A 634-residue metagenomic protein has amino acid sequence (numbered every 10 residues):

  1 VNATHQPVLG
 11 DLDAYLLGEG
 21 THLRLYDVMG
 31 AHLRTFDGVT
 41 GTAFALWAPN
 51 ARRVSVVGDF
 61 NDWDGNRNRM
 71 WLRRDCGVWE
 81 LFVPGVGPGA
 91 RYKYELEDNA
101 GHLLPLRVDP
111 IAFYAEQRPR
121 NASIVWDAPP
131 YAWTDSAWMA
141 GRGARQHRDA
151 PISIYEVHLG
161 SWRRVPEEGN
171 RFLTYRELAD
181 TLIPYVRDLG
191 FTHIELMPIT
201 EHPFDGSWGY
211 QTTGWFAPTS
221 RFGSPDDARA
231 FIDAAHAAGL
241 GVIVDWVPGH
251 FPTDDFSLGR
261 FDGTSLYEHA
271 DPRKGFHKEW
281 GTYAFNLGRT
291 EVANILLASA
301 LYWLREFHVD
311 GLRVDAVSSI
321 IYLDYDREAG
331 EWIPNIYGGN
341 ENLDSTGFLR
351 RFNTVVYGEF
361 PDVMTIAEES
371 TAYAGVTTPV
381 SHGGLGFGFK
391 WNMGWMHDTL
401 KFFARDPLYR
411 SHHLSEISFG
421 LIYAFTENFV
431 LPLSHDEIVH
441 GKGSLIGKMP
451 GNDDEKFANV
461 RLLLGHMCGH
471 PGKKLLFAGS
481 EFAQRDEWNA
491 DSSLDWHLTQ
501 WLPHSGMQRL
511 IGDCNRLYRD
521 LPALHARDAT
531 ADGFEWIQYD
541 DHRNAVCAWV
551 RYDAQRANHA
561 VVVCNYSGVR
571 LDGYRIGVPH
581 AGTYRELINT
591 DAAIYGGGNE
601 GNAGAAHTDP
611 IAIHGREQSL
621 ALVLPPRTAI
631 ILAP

Functional and structural regions predicted by a protein language model:
V1-S153, Y175-V186, G190, D453-F457 (+2 more regions): Carbohydrate-interacting/catalytic domains
A48-N50, R74, G85, H158-R163 (+9 more regions): Short, flexible loop/turn elements at secondary-structure junctions
G58, V83, L96, M197-T200 (+4 more regions): Glycine-rich, histidine-containing beta strand-loop boundary motifs that form or position
W71, D205-G209, T253-R260, T377-T378 (+2 more regions): Short glycine-biased active-site loop of nucleotidyltransferases that positions the nucleotide triphosphate and helps
H102-P105, R163-V165, H202-D205, H250-D254 (+6 more regions): Short catalytic/ligand-binding loop motif for oxyanion handling, primarily in non-cytosolic enzymes, centered on
A112, S136-D149, H158-E341, A606 (+1 more regions): Substrate-binding/active-site clefts of carbohydrate-active enzymes
P119, H308-D310, Y325-S493, L498 (+3 more regions): Conserved alpha/beta catalytic core and glycan-binding cleft of carbohydrate-active enzymes
